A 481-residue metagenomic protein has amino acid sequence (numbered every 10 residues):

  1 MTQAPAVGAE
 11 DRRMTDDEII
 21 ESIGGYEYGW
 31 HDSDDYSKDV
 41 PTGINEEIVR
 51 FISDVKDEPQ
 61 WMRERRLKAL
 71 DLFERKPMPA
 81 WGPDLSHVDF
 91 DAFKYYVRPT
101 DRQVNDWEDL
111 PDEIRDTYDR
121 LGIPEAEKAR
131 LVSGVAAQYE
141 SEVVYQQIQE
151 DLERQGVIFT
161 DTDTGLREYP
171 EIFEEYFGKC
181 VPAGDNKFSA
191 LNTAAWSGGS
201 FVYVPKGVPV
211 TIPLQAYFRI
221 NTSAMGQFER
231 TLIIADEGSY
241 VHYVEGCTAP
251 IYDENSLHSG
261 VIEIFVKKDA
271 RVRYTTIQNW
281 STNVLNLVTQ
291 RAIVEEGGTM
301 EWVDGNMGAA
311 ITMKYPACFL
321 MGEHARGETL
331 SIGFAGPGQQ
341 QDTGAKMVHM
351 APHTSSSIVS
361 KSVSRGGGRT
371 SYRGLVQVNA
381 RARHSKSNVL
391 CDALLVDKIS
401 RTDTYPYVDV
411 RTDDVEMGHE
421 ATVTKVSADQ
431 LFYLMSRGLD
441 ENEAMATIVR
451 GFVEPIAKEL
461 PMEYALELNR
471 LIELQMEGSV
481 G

Functional and structural regions predicted by a protein language model:
T2-R271: Short, low-to-moderate order helix/coil transition modules at the start of elongated helical scaffolds
I52, T447-I448: Short alpha-helical scaffolding segments that buttress acidic/His motifs in well-ordered protein cores
Q147-L439, V449, V453-G481: Conserved beta-strand/loop scaffold segments within soluble protein domains that form the structured core and edges
